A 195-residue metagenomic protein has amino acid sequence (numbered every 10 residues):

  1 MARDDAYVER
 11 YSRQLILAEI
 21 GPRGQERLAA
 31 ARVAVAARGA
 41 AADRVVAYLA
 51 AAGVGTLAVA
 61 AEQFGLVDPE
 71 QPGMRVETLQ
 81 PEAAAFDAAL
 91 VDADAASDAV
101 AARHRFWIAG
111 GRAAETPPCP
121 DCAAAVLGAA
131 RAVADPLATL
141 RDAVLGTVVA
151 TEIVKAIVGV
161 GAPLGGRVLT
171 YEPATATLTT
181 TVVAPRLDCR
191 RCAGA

Functional and structural regions predicted by a protein language model:
M1-A195: Adenine nucleotide-associated cytosolic modules
